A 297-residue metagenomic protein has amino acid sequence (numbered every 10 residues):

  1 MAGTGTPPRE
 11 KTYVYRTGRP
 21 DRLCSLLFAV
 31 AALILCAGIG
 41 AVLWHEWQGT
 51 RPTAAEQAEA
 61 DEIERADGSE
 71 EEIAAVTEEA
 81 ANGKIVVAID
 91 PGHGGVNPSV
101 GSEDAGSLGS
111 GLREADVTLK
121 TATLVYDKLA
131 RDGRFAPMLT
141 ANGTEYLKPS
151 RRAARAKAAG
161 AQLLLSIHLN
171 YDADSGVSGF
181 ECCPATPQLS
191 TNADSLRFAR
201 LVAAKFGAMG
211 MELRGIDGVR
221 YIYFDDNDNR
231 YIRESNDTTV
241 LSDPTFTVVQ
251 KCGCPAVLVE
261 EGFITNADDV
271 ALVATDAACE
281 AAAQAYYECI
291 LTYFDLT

Functional and structural regions predicted by a protein language model:
M1-C24: N-terminal Lys/Arg-rich, disordered targeting/topogenic segments
G5-K11, L27-G83, P91: Boundary/activation segment at the start of structured domains
G5-P7, P20, G40-V42, R51 (+5 more regions): Compositionally biased, intrinsically disordered low-complexity regions
E10-K11, L23, A55, G94 (+2 more regions): A generic alpha-helix propensity feature with a strong bias for hydrophobic helices
G18-F28, A41-A60, V76-T77, D116-T297: Active-site-proximal helix/loop segments of hydrolytic enzymes
E78, K84-G111: Short glycine-rich His-centered loop
N82-V96, S178, G253-E261: Short coil-to-beta-strand
